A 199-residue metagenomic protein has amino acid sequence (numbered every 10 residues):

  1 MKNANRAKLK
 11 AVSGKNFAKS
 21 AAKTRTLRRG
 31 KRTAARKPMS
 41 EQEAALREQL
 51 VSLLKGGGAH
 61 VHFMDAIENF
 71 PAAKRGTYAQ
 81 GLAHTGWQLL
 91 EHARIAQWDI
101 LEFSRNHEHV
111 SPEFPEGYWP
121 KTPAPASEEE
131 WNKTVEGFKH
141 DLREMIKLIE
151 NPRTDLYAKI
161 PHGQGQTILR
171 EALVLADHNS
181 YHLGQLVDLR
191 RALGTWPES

Functional and structural regions predicted by a protein language model:
M1-K37: Polybasic, lysine-enriched low-complexity intrinsically disordered terminal tails
K2-A4, K15, H140, A176-H178 (+1 more regions): Intrinsic-disorder/low-complexity regions
M39-E43, R47-L54, H60, M64-I67 (+2 more regions): Short, contiguous alpha-helical
P120-K159, R170-L175: Acidic/histidine-rich alpha-helical segments that form the ligand environment of transition-metal centers
